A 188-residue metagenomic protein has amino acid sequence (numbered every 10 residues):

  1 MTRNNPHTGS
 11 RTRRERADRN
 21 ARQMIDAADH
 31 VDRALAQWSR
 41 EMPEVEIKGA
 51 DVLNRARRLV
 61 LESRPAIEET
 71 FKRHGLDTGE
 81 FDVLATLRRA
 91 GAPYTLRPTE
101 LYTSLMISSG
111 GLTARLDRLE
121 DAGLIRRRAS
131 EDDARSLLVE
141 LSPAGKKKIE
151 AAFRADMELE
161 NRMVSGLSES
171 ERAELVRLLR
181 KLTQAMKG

Functional and structural regions predicted by a protein language model:
M1-H74: N-terminal leader segment of winged-helix/HTH proteins
I47, R57, L61, P65-S108: N-terminal helix-turn-helix DNA-binding core of bacterial DNA-binding proteins
A50-L53, R57, L61, M106 (+2 more regions): Short amphipathic alpha-helical segments with heptad-repeat character
R115-R177: Charged, amphipathic alpha-helical coiled-coil/dimerization segments
A173-G188: Exposed, interaction-prone assembly regions rather than primary DNA-binding/catalytic cores
